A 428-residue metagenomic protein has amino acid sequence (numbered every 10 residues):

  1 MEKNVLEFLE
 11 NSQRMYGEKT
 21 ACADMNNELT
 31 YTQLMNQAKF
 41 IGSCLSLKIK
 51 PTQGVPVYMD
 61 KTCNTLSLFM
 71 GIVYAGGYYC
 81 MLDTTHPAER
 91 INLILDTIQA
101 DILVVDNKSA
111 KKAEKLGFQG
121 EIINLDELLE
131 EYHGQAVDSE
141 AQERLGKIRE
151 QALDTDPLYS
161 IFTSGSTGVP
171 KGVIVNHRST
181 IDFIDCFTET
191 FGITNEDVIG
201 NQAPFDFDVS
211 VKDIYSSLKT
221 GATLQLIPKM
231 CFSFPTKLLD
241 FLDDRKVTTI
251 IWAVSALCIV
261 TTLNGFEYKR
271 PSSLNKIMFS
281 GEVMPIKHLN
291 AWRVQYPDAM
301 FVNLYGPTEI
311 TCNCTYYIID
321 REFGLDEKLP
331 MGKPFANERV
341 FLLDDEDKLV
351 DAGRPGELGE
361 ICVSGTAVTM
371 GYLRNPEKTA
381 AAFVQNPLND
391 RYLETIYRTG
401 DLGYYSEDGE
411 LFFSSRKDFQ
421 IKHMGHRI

Functional and structural regions predicted by a protein language model:
M1-S160, V175-N176, D182, P285-N290 (+1 more regions): AMP-binding/adenylate-forming domain of the ANL superfamily
N4-L6, A88-R90, L103-L116, G120-E150 (+3 more regions): AMP-dependent adenylate-forming
L9-N11, C63-M81, F187-T188, S210-A222 (+2 more regions): Hydrophobic alpha-helical segments in the ANL/AMP-binding
N27, M59-C63, G77-L93, N107-A110 (+4 more regions): ATP-dependent adenylate-forming carboxylate-activation enzymes
L34, S67, G71-Y79, L93 (+16 more regions): A generic "structured core" feature
M59-T62, D83, I193, A203-F207 (+2 more regions): Conserved AMP-binding
K171-G200, D208-T248: Conserved AMP-binding/adenylation subdomain of ANL enzymes
K219-A222, V247-I251, T261-P330, A336-R339: Gly/Ser/Thr-rich phosphate-binding loop
